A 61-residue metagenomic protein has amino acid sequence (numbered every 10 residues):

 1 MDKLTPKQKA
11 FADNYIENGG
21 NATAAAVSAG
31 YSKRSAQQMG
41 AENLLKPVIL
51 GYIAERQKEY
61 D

Functional and structural regions predicted by a protein language model:
M1-D61: N-terminal, charge-rich alpha-helical recognition modules
